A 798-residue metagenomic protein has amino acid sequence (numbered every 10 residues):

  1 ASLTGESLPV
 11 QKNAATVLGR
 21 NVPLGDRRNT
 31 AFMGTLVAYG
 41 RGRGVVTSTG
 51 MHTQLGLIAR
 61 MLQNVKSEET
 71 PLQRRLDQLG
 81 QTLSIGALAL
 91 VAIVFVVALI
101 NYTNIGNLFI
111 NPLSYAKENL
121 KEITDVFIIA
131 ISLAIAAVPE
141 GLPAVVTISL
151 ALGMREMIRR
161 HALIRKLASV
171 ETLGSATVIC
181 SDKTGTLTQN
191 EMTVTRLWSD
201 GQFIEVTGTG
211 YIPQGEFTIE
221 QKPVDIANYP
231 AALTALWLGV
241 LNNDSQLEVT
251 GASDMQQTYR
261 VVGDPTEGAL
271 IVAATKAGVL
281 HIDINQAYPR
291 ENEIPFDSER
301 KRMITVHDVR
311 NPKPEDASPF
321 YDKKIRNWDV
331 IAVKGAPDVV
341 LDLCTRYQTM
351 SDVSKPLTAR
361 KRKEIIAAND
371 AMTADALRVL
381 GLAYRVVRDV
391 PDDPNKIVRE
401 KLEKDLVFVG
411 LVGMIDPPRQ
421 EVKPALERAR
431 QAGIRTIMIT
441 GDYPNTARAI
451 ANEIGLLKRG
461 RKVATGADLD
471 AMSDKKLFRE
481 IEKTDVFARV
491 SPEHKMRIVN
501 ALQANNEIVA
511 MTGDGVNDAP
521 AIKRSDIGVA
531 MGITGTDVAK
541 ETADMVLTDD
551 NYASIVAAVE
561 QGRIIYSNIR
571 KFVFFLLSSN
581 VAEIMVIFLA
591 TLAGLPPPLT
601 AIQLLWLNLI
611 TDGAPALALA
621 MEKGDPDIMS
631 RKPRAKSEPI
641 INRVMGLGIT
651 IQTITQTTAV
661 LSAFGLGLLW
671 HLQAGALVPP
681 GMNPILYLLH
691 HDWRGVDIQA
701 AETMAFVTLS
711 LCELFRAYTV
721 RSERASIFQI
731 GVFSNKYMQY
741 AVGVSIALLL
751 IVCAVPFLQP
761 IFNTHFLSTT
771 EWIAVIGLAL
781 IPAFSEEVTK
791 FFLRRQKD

Functional and structural regions predicted by a protein language model:
A1-P633, E638-V644, I654, F706 (+1 more regions): Conserved cytosolic headpiece of P-type ATPases
L99-F109, L661-P684, A754-Q759: Membrane-helix interface motif
N111-K121, P680-H691: Perimembrane loop-to-helix junctions flanking transmembrane segments
T591-T600, L666-G675, N683-A701: Helix-coil boundary and interhelical linker segments in multi-pass alpha-helical membrane proteins
T611, A700-A717: Generic alpha-helical transmembrane segments
G648-G665, L711: Alpha-helical transmembrane segments of multi-pass integral membrane proteins
R694, E713, A717-R724: Conserved mixed alpha/beta core segments that line enzyme active sites in large multi-domain catalysts
